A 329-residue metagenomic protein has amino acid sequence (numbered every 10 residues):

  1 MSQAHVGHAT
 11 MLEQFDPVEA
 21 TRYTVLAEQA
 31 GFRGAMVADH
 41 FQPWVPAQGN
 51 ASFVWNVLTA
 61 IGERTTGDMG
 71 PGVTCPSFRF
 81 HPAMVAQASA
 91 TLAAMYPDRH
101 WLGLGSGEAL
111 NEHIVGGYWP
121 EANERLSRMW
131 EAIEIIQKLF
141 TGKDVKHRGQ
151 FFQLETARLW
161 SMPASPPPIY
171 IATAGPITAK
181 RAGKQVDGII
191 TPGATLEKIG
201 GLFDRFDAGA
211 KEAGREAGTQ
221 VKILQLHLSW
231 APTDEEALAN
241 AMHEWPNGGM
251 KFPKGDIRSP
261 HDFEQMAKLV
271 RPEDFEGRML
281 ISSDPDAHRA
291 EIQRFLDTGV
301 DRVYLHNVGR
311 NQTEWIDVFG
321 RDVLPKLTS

Functional and structural regions predicted by a protein language model:
M1-S329: Active-site-adjacent structural elements that line small-molecule/cofactor binding pockets in enzymes
